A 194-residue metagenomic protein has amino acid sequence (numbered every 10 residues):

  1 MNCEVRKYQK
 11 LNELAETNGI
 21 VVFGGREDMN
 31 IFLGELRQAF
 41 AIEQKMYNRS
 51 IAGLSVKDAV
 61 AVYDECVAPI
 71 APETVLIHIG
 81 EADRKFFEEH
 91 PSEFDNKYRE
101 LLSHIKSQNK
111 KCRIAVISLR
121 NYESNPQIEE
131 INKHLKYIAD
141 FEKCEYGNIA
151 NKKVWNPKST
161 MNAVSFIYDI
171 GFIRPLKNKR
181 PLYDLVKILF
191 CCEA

Functional and structural regions predicted by a protein language model:
M1-A52, K57, V62-A71: Serine-esterase "nucleophile elbow" of acetyl-processing enzymes
Q38-I42, A61-A194: Alpha-helical cap/lid subdomain in secreted, periplasmic, or secretory-pathway luminal O-acyl-processing enzymes
